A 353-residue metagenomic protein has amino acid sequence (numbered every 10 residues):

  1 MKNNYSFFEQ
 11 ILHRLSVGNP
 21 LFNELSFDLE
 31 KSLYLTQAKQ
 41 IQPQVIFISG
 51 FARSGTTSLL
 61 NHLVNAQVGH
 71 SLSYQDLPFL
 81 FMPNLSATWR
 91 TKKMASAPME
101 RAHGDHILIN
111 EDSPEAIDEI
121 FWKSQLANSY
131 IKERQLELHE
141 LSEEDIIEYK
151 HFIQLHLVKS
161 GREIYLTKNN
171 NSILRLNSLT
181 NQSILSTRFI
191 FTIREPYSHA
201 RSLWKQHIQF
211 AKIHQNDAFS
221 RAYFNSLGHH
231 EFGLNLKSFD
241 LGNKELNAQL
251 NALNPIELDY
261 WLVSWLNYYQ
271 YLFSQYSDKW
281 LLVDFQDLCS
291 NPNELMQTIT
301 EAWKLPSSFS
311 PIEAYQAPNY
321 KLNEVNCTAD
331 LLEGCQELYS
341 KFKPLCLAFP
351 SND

Functional and structural regions predicted by a protein language model:
M1-Q40, A211-D353: PAPS-dependent sulfotransferases, especially Golgi type II membrane carbohydrate sulfotransferases
Q42-V45: Pre-Walker A (Motif I) flank of P-loop NTPase domains
I48: Hydrophobic anchor at the beta1->P-loop junction of P-loop NTPases
F51: P-loop (Walker A) phosphate-binding loop of NTP-binding proteins
T57-H70: A conserved segment at the C-terminal end of the G1
Q75-Y165, L236: PAPS-dependent sulfation machinery
I164-K168, L282-D284: Short catalytic-loop micro-motif centered on adjacent basic/acidic residues
K168-N171, L179-K205: Conserved phosphate-donor/acceptor-positioning beta-strand/loop module used by diverse small-molecule
